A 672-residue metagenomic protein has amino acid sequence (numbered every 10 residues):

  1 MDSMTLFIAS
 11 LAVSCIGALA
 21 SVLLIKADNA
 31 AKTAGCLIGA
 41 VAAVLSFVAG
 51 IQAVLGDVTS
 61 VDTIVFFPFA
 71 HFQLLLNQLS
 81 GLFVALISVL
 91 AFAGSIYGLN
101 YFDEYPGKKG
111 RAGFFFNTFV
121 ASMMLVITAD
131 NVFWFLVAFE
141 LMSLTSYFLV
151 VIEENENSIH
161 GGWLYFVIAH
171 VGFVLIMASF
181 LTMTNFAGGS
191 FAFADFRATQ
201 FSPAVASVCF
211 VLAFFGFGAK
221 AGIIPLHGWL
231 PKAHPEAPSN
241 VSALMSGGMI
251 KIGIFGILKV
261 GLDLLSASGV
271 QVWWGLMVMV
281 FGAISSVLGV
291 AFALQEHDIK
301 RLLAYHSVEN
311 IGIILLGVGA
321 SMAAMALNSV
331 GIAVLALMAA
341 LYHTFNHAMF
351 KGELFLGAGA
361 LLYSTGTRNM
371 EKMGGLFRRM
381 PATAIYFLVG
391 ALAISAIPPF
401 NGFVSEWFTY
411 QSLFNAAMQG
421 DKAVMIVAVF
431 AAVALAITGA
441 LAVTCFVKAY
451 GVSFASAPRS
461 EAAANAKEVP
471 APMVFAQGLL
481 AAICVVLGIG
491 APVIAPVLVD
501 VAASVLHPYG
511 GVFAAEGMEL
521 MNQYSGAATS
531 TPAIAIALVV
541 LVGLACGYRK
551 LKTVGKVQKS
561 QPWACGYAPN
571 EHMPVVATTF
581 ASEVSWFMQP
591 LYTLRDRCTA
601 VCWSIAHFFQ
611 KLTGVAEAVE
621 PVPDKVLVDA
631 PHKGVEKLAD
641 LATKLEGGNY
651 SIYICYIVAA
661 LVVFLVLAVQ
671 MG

Functional and structural regions predicted by a protein language model:
M1-A9, I16-F114, F186-Q200, D500 (+1 more regions): Transmembrane helix-loop-helix hairpins at membrane boundaries of multipass inner-membrane proteins
M1-T5, Q73-S80, N131-F133, F196-P203 (+2 more regions): Interfacial loop-to-helix junctions that mark the boundaries of transmembrane helices in multi-pass membrane
C15-L19, G39-G50, A91-F92, F180 (+2 more regions): Hydrophobic core of alpha-helical transmembrane segments in multi-pass integral membrane proteins
L37-G50, H170-A178, F387-P399, A476-V499 (+1 more regions): Hydrophobic alpha-helical membrane-insertion segments
T59-P68, A192-A198, F408-G420, I494-Y524: Membrane-interfacial helical/loop segments at transmembrane boundaries in membrane proteins
L74-S88, P203-F217, A423-G439, A515-V542: Hydrophobic alpha-helical transmembrane segments
A93-G110, F116-F135, T145-E468: Hydrophobic transmembrane alpha-helices and their helix-loop junctions in integral membrane proteins
V493-I536, G547-G672: Aromatic-capped, Gly/Pro-kinked transmembrane alpha-helices
